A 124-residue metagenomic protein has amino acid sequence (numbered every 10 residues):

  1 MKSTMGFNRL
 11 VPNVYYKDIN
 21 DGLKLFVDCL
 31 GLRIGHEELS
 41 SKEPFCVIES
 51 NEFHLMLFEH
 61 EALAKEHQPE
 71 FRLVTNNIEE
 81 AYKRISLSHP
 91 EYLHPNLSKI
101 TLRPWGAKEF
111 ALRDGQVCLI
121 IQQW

Functional and structural regions predicted by a protein language model:
M1-L23, F71: N-terminal beta-strand motif that seeds the catalytic metal site of vicinal oxygen chelate
M5-N8, L63-Q68, P104: Short glycine-enriched loop/turn motifs at secondary-structure junctions
N13-H54: Core segments of cupin and vicinal oxygen chelate
K17-N20, F71-C118: Vicinal oxygen chelate
S40-P44, K65, R103-K108: Short acidic/glycine-enriched loop/turn segments that link adjacent beta-strands
I48-E52, L112-G115, Q123-W124: Active-site beta-strand termini and strand-to-loop segments that position acidic
M56-F58, A111, I120-Q122: Conserved beta-strand in the GNAT
H60, S98-R103, Q123-W124: Acetyl-CoA-dependent GNAT
